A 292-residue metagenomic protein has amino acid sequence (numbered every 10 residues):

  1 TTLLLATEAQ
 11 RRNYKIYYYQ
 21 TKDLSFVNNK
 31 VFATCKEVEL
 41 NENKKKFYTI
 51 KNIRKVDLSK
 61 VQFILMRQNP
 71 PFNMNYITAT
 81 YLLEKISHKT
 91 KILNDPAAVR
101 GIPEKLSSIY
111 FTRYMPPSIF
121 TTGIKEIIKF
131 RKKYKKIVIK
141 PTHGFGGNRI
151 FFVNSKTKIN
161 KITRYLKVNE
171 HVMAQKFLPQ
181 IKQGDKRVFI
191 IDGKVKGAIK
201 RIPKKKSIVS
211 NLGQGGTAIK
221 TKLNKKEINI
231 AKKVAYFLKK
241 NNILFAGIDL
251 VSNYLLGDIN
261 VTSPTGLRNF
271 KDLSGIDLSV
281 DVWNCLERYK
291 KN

Functional and structural regions predicted by a protein language model:
T1-F120: Conserved N-proximal alpha/beta basic substrate-recognition cap immediately N-terminal to, or forming the N-lobe
N13, S25, N154, I190-V195 (+1 more regions): Short acidic-glycine loop/turn motifs at beta-strand connectors
D23, R187, G247-D249: Short, surface-exposed charged micro-motifs
Q68-P71, T142-G144, P264: Short glycine-rich anion-binding loops that position phosphate/pyrophosphate groups of nucleotides and phosphorylated
P96-R100, V195, R201-K204, V251-L256: Short glycine-enriched loops at secondary-structure junctions
I124-K125, K132-K136, H143-V234, L238: Phosphate-binding site of ATP-dependent enzymes
K222-N292: ATP-dependent carboxylate activation and anion-phosphoryl transfer catalytic cores that bind Mg-ATP to form
